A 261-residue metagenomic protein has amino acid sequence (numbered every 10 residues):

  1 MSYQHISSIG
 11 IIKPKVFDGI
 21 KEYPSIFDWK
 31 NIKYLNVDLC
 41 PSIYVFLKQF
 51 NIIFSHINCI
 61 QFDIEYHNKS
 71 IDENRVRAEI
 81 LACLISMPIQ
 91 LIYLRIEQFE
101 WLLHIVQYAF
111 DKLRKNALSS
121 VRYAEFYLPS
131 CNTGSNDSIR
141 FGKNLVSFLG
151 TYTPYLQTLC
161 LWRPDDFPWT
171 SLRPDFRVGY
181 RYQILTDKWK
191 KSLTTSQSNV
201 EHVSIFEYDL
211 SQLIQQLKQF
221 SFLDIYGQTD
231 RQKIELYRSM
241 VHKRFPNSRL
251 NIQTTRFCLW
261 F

Functional and structural regions predicted by a protein language model:
M1-F261: Eukaryote-biased activation of long, low-complexity terminal tails and linkers
